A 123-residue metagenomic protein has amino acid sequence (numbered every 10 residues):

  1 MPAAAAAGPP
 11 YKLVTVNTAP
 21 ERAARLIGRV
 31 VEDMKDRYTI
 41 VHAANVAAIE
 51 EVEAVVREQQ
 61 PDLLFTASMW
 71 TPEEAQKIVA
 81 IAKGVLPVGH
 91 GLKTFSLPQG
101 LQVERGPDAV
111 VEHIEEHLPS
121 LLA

Functional and structural regions predicted by a protein language model:
M1-Y11, S120-A123: Eukaryotic N-terminal targeting leaders
G8-I40: Short, charged N-terminal beta->alpha structural module
K12-V14, D62-S68, P98: Short glycine-rich or small-residue beta-strand-to-loop segments that form or flank ligand, phosphate, metal/Fe-S
A19-A23, M69-E73, Q102: Short acidic, S/G/P-rich loop/turn micro-motifs used as interaction or catalytic elements
A24-I27, A75-Q76, P107-D108: Conserved strand-to-helix beginnings and helix N-cap segments that scaffold or border functional pockets
R37-R57: A short, well-structured beta->alpha microelement
V56, Q60-L92: Mid-chain, well-packed structural core segment of small domains
G84-A123: Ser/Thr/Gly-rich flexible loops in soluble cytosolic domains mediating phosphotransfer, phosphorylation
